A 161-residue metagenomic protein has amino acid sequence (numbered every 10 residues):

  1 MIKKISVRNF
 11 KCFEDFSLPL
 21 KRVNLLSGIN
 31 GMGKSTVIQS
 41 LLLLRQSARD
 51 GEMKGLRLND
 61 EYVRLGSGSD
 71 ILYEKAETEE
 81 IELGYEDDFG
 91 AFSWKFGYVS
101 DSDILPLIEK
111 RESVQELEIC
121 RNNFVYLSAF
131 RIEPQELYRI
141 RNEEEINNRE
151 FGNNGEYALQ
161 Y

Functional and structural regions predicted by a protein language model:
M1-L43, S47: Pre-Walker A-like glycine/lysine-rich segment at the N-terminus of P-loop NTPase domains
S47-Y161: Phosphate-coordinating catalytic segments in nucleotide- and nucleic-acid-processing enzymes
